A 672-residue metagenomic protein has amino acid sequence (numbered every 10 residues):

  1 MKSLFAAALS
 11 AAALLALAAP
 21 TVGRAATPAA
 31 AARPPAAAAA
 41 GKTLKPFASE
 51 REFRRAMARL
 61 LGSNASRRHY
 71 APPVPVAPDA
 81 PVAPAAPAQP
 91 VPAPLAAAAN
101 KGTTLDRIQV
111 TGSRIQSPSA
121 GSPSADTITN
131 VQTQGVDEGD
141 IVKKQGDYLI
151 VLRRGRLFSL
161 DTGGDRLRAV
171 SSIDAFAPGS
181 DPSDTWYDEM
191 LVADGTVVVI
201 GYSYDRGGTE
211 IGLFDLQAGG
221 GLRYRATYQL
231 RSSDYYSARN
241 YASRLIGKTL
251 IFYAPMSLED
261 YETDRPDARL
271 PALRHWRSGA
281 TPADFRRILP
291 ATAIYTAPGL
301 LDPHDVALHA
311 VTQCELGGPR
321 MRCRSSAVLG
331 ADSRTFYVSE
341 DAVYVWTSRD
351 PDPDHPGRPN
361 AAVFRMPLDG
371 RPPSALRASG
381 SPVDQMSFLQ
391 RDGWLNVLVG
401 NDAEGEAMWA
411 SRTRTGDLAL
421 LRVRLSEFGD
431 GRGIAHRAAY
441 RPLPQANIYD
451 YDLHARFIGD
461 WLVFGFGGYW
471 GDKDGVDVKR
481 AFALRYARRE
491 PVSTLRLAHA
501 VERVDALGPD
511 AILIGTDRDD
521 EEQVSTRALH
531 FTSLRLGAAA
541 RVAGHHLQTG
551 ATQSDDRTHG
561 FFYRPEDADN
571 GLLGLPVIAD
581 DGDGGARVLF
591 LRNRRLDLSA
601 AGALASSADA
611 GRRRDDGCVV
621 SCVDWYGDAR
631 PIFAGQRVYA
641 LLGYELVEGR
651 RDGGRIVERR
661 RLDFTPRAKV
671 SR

Functional and structural regions predicted by a protein language model:
M1-L4: Positively charged n-region of N-terminal signal peptides that target proteins for export
A7-A18: Bacterial N-terminal signal peptides
A18-A19, A254: Amphipathic, positively biased hydrophobic alpha-helical segments used for protein targeting and membrane insertion
T21-R24: Sec/Tat signal peptide C-region and signal peptidase I cleavage site
A26-R672: Beta-sheet-rich non-transmembrane sensory/scaffold domains
